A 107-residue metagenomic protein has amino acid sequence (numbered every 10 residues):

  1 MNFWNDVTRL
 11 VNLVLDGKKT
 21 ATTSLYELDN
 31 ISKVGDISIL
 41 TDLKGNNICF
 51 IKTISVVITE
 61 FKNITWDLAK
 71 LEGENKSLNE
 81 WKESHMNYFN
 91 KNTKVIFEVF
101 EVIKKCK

Functional and structural regions predicted by a protein language model:
M1-F50, I54-K107: Mixed-charge, low-complexity intrinsically disordered regions
